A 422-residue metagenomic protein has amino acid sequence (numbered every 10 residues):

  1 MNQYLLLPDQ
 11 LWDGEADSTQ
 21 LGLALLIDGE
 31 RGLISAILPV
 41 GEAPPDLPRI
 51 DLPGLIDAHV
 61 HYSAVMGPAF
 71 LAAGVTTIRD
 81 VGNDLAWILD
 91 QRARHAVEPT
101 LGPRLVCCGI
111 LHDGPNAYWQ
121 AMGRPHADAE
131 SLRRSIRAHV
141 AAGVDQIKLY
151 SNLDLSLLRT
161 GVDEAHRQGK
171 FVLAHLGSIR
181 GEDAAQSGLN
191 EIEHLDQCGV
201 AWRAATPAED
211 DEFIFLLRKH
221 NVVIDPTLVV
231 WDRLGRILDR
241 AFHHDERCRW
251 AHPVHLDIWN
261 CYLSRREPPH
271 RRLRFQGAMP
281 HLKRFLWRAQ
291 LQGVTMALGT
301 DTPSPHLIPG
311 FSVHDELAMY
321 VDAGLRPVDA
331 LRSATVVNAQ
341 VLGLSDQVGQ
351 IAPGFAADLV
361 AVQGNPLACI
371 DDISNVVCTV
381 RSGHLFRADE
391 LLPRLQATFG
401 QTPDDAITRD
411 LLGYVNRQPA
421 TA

Functional and structural regions predicted by a protein language model:
M1-L5, Q10-P53: Histidine-rich, glycine-flanked metal-binding segment
D9, G32, H59, G74 (+12 more regions): Divalent metal-coordination and catalytic microenvironments
L11-A24, I308, P327-L331, Q340-V376: Acidic, glycine-enriched loop/beta-strand segments at the rims of small-molecule binding/catalytic pockets
G14, G114-A129, C198-A205, E267-R274: Acidic/histidine-rich helix-loop elements that form or flank divalent-metal/phosphate-binding sites at the catalytic
R49-P68: Di-metal (Zn2+ and/or Mg2+/Mn2+) metal-binding site signature of metallo-dependent hydrolases with the MBL/beta-CASP
L52, G67-L176, G181, E193-L195 (+1 more regions): Divalent-metal coordination cores built from histidine and acidic residues
H139-Q146, L153, R203-M319, Y414-A422: Active-site neighborhoods of metal-dependent hydrolases
G143, E182-A204, E316-D329: Structural recognition of alpha->loop->beta junctions
